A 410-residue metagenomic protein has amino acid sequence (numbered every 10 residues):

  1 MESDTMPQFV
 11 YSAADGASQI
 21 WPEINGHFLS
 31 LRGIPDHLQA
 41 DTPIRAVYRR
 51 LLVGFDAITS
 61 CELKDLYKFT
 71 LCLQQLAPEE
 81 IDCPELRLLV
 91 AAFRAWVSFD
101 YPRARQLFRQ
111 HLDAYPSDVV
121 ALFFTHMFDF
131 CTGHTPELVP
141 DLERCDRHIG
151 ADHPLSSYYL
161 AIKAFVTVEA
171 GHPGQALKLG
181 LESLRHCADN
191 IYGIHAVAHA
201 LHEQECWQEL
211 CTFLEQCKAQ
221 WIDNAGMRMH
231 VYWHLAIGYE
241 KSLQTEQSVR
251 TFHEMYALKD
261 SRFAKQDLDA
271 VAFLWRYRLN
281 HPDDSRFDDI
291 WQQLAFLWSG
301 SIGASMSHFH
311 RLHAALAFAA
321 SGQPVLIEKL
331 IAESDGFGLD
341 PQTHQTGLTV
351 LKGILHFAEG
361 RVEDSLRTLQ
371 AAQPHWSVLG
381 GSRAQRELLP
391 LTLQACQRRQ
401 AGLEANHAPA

Functional and structural regions predicted by a protein language model:
P7-F9, L274, K329, G347-T349 (+1 more regions): C-terminal non-catalytic interaction modules
V10-S18, P22-I44, R50-C83, R94-P102 (+3 more regions): Inter-helical turn/loop elements of alpha-helical hairpins
S18, Y48, L86, V120 (+7 more regions): Start-of-helix register in tetratricopeptide repeats
P22-E23, L52, D56, L86 (+10 more regions): "A position-specific structural signal for the A-helix of alpha-solenoid helical repeats
G33-T42, D65-E79, P102-L112, T135-I149 (+7 more regions): Alpha-helical repeat scaffolds
I44-A46, I81-D82, P116-S117, G150 (+4 more regions): Short coil turns that delineate tetratricopeptide repeat
E143-Y239: Internal metal/ion-chelating core segments
G226-E359, L393: Alpha-helical scaffold segments of alpha-solenoid architecture
